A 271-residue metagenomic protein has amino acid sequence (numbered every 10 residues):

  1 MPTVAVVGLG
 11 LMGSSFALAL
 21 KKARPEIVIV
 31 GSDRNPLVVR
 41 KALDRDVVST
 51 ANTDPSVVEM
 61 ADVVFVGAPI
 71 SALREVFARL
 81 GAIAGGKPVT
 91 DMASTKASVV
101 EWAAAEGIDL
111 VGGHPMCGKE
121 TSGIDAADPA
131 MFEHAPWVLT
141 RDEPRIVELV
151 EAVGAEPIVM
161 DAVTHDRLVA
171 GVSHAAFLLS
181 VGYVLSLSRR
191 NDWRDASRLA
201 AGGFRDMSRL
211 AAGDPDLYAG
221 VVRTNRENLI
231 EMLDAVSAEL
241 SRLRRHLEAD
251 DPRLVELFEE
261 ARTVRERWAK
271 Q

Functional and structural regions predicted by a protein language model:
M1-V58, V63: NAD(P)+-binding Rossmann beta1-loop-alpha1 motif at the extreme N-terminus of oxidoreductases
R34, A68, M92-S94: Short beta->alpha hinge that forms the Motif I/post-I loop of the SAM-binding pocket
L37-V38, A72, K96-V99: Conserved short alpha-helix immediately C-terminal to the canonical SAM/SAH-binding motif I of Rossmann-like
P55-I83, P88: Rossmann-like NAD(P)-binding element
V76-D125: Rossmann-like NAD(P)(H) cofactor-binding subdomain of soluble oxidoreductases
P129-R209: Internal alpha-helical scaffold of NAD(P)-dependent oxidoreductase catalytic cores
W193-A261: Interdomain hinge/lid region at the active-site interface of Rossmann-like NAD(P)-dependent oxidoreductases
